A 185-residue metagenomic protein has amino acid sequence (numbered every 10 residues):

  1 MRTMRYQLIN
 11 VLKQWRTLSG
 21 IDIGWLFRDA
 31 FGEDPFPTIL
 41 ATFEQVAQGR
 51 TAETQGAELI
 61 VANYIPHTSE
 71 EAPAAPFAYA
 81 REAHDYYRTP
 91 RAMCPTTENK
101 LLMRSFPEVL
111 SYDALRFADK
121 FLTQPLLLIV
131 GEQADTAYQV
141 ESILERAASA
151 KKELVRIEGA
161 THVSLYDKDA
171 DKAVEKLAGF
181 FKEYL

Functional and structural regions predicted by a protein language model:
T3-T89: Alpha/beta-hydrolase-fold enzymes
W15, L154-R156: Conserved beta-strand scaffold positions in the cores of enzyme catalytic domains, especially in NTP/NDP-utilizing
L101-A118: Active-site nucleophile elbow and catalytic-triad environment of alpha/beta-hydrolase enzymes
F121, L128-V130: Short beta-strand/loop motif that positions the catalytic acidic residue of the alpha/beta-hydrolase fold
G131-A134, G159-T161: Acidic beta-to-alpha connecting loop that harbors the catalytic carboxylate
Q133-K152: Conserved loop-alpha-helix segment in the C-terminal half of the alpha/beta-hydrolase fold that carries the catalytic
A160-D171: Catalytic histidine-centered segment of alpha/beta-hydrolase-like enzymes
K176-Y184: C-terminal alpha-helix
